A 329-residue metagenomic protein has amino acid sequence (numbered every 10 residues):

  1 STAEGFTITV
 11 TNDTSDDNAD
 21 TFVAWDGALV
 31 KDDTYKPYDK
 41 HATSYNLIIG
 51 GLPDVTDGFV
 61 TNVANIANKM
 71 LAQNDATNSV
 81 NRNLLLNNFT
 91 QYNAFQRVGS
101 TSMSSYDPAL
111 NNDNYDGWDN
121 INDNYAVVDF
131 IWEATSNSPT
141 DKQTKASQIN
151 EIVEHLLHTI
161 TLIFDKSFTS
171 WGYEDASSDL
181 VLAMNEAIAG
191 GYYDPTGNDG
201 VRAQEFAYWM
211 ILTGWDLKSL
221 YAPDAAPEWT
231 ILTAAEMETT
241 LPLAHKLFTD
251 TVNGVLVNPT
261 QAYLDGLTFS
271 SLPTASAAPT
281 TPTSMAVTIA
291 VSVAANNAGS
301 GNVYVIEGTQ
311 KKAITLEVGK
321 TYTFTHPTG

Functional and structural regions predicted by a protein language model:
A3-D20, F269-S292, A298-S300: Low-complexity, Pro/Thr/Ser/Gly/Ala-rich linker/spacer regions in secreted, extracellular modular proteins
A3-E4, P282-G329: Extracytoplasmic copper-binding redox domains, predominantly the cupredoxin/blue-copper superfamily
T9-T43, M285: N-terminal low-complexity, Pro/Thr/Ser-rich intrinsically disordered segments that act as propeptides or flexible
D33, S44-A189: Acidic/His-rich structured neighborhood in mature extracellular/periplasmic domains
H41-T43, N88-Q91, D199-Q204, T315-E317: Extracellular/periplasmic catalytic domains that process cell-envelope and extracellular macromolecules
V55, M103-S105, T213-D216, G329: Short, solvent-exposed loop/turn segments at secondary-structure junctions
F164-T230: Post-HExxH zinc-binding segment in Zn-dependent metallohydrolases
M210-T283: Pan-zinc metallopeptidase signature
